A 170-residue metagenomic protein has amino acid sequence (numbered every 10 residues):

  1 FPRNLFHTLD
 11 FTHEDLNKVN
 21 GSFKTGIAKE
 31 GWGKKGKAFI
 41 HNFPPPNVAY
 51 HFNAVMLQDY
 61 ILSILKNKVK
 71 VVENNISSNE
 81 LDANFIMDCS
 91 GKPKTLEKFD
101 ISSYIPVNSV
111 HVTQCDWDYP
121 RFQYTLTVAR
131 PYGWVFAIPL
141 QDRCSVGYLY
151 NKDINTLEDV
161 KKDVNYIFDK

Functional and structural regions predicted by a protein language model:
F1-K37: N-terminal FAD cofactor-binding segment of flavoenzymes
H13-E14, W32-G33, Y50, W134 (+1 more regions): Tryptophan-centered motif/residue detector
N17-K24, N47-F52, I101, T127 (+2 more regions): Short, charged/polar micro-motifs that form catalytic or ligand-binding hotspots
K24, D169-K170: Flavin (FAD/FMN) cofactor-binding core of flavoprotein oxidoreductases
A28-K68: Mobile amphipathic helical/loop "lid" adjacent to a hydrophobic cofactor/ligand pocket
D59-F168: Predominantly flavin-linked oxidoreductase catalytic cores and closely associated redox partners
